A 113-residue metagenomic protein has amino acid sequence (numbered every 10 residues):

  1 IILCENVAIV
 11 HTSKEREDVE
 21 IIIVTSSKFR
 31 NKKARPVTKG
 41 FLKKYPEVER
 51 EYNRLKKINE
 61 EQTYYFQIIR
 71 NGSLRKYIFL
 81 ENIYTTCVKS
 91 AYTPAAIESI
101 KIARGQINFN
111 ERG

Functional and structural regions predicted by a protein language model:
I1-K43: Phosphoinositide-dependent membrane-docking surfaces
K39-G113: Terminal and domain-flanking low-complexity segments
